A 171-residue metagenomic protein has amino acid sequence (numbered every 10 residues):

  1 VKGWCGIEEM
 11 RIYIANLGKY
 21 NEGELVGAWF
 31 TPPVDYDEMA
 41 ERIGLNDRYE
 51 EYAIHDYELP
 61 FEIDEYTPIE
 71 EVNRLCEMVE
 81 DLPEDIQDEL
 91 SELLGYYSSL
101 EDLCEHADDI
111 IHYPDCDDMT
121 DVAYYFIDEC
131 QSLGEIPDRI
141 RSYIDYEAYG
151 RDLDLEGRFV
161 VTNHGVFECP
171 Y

Functional and structural regions predicted by a protein language model:
W4-D37, H164-Y171: Short, extreme N-terminal segment that most often corresponds to the first beta-strand
G6-I7, A123-Y171: Acidic, proline/glycine-rich low-complexity IDRs
E8-M10, F61-E70, D81, D115 (+1 more regions): Non-transmembrane, interaction-prone alpha-helical and coil segments associated with secretion and export
Y13, A53-I54, V160-V161: A structural signal for short, well-ordered beta-strand segments and their strand-loop junctions that often border
Y36, V72, M119-T120, P137 (+1 more regions): Alpha-helix initiation and N-capping motif
Y36-E101: Structured domain cores in non-transmembrane regions
L90-Q131, R139, A148, C169-P170: Extracytoplasmic/secretory-pathway segments with low complexity and glycosylation-like composition
